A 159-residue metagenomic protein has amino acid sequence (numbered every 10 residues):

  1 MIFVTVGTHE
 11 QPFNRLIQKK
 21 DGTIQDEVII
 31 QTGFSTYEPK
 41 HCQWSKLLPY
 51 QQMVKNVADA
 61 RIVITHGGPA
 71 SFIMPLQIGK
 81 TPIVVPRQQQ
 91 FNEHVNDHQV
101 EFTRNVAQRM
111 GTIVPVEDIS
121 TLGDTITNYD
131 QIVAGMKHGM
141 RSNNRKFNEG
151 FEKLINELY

Functional and structural regions predicted by a protein language model:
M1-Y159: Nucleotide-activated sugar donor-binding and catalytic core shared by glycosyltransferases and related lipid-linked
